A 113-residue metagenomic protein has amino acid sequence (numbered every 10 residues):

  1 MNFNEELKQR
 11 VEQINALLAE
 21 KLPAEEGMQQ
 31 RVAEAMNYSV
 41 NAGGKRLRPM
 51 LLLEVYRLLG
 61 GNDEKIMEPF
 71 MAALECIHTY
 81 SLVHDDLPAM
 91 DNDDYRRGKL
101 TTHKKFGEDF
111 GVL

Functional and structural regions predicted by a protein language model:
N4-L7: Double-stranded RNA-binding/processing signature
E12-L113: Mg2+-dependent prenyl diphosphate-binding active-site environment of isoprenoid biosynthetic enzymes
